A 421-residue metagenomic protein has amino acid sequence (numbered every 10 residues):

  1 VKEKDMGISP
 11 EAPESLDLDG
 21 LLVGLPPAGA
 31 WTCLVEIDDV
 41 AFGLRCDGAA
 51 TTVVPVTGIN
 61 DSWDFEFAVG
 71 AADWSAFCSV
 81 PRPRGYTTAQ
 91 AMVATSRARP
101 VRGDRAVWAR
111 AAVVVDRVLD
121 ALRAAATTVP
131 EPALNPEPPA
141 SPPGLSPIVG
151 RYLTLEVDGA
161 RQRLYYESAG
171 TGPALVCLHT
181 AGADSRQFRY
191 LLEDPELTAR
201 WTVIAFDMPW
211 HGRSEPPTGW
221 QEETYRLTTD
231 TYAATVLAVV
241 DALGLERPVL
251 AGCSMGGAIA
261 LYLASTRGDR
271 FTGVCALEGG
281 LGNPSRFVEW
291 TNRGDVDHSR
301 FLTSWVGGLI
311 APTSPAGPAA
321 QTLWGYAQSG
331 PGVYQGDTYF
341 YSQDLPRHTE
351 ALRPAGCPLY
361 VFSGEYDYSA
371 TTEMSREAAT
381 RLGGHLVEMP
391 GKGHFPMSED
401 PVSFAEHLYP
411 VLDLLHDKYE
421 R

Functional and structural regions predicted by a protein language model:
V1-P143: Feature captures hydrophobic
D158-P217: Conserved HGGG/HGGXW glycine-rich cap/lid loop of the alpha/beta-hydrolase fold
A205-V249, E406: Active-site loop/oxyanion-hole signature of alpha/beta-hydrolase fold enzymes
L250-G252, L277: Short beta-strand immediately N-terminal to the catalytic nucleophile in serine-hydrolase-like folds
G252, G256, A260: Gly/Ala-rich beta-loop-alpha elbow adjacent to hydrolase catalytic centers
L261-T266, F271-F301: Flexible "cap/lid" loop of the alpha/beta hydrolase fold
S285, T291, H298-P354: Conserved alpha/beta-hydrolase catalytic His-Asp/Glu region
G356-K392, S398, S403-E406, V411: Conserved loop-alpha-helix segment in the C-terminal half of the alpha/beta-hydrolase fold that carries the catalytic
